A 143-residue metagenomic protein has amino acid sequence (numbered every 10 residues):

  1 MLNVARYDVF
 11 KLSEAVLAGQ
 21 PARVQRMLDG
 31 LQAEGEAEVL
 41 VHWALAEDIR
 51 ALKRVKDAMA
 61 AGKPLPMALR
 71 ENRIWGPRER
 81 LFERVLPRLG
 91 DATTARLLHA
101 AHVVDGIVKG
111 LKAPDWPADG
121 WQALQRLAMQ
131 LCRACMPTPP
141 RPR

Functional and structural regions predicted by a protein language model:
M1-L97, M136: Small-residue-rich helix-loop
M67-R143: Charge-biased C-terminal accessory regions appended to nucleic-acid-, cytoskeletal NTPase
